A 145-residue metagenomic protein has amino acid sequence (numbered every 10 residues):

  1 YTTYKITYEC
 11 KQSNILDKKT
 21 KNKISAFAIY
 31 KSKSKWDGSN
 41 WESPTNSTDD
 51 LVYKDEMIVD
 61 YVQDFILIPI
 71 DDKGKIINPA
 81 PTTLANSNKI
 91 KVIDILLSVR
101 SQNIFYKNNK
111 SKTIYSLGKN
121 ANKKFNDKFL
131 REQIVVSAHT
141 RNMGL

Functional and structural regions predicted by a protein language model:
Y1-D50, V59, T140: Extracytoplasmic beta-strand-rich oligomerization domains located immediately C-terminal to a leader/signal peptide
E42-L145: Short linear sequence signals and composition-biased patches located at protein termini or domain-edge surfaces
